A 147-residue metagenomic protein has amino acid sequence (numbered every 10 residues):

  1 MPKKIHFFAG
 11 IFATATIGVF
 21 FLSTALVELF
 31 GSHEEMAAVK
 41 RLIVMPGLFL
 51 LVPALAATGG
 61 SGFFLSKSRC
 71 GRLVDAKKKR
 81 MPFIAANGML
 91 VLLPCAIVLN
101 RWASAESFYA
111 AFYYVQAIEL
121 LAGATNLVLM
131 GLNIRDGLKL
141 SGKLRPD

Functional and structural regions predicted by a protein language model:
M1-D147: Polytopic transmembrane helical bundles with strong interfacial aromatic enrichment
